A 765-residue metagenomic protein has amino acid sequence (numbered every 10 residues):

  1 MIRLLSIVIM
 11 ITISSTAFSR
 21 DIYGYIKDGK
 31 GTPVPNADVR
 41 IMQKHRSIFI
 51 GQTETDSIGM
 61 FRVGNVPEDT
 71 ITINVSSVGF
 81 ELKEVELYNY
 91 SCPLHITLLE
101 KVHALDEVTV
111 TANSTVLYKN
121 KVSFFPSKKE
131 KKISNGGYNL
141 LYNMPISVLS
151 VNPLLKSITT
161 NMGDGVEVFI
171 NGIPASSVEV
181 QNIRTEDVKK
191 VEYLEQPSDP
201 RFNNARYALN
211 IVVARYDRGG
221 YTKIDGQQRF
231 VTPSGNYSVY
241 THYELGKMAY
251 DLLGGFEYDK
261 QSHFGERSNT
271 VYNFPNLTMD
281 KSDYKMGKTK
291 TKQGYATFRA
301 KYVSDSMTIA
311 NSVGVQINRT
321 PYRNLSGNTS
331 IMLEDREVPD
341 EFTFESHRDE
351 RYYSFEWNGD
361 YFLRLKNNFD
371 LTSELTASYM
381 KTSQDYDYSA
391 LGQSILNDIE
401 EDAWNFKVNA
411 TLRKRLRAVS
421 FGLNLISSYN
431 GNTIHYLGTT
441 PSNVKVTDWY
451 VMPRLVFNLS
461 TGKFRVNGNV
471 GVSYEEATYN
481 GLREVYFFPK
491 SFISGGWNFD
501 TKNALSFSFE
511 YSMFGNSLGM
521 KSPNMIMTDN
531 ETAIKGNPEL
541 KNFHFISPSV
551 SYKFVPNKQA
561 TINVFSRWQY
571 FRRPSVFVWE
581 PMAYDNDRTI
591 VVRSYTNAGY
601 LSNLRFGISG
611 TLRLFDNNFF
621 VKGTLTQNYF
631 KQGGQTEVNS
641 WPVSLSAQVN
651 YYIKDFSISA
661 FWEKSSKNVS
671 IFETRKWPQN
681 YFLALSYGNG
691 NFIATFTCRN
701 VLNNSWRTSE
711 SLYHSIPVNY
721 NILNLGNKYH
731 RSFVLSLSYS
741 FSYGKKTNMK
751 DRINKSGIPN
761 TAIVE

Functional and structural regions predicted by a protein language model:
R40-M42, S76-F80, C92-E130, L154-L155 (+2 more regions): Short, acidic, small-residue-rich periplasmic hinge/interaction motif at the N-terminus of Gram-negative outer-membrane
M42-I48, T72-V85: A short, solvent-exposed loop/turn motif at the edges and junctions of modular extracellular/periplasmic domains
H45-M60: Short, acidic Ser/Thr/Gly-rich low-complexity loop/linker segments typical of extracellular and cell-surface proteins
P93-T97, E107, G137-L140, K156-T159 (+3 more regions): N-terminal periplasmic accessory domains that precede and gate Gram-negative outer-membrane beta-barrel machines
I133-G136, P145-V148, A175-S176, V180-I183 (+6 more regions): Exposed, low-structure sequence patches enriched in small/polar residues
S150-V151, L155-Q196: Periplasmic plug
F202-L209, D217-E266, T291-G294: Outer-membrane beta-barrel translocator/receptor signature
D259-D370, E374-N405, V446, N524-T528 (+3 more regions): Flexible loop and strand-edge segments within Gram-negative outer membrane beta-barrel domains
